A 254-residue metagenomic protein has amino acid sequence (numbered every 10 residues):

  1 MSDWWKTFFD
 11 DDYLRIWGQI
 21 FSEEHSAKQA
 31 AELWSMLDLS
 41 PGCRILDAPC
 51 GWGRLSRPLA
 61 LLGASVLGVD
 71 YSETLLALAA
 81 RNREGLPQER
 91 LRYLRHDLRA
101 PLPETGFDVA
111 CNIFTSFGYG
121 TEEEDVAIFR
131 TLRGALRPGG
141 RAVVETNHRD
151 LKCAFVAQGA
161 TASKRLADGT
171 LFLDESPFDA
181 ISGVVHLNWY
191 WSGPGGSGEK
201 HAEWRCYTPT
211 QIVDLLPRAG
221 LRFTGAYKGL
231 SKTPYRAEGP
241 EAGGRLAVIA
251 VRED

Functional and structural regions predicted by a protein language model:
M1-C43: Conserved class I S-adenosyl-L-methionine
P49-G53: Class I SAM-dependent methyltransferase "Motif I" SAM/SAH-binding loop
S56-A100: Class I SAM-dependent methyltransferase SAM/SAH-binding core
A100-A110: A short acidic, Gly/Pro-enriched loop at the edge of an enzyme's catalytic core that lines a small-molecule cofactor
D108-E124: A short SAM/SAH-binding and catalytic strip from SAM-dependent methyltransferases
V126-P138: A short glycine-rich, Lys/Arg-flanked "PGG" loop and its adjoining helix->strand segment in the class I
V143-L215: SAM-dependent methyltransferase
P209-D254: C-terminal lobe and adjacent flexible extensions of AdoMet/dcAdoMet transferase-like proteins
